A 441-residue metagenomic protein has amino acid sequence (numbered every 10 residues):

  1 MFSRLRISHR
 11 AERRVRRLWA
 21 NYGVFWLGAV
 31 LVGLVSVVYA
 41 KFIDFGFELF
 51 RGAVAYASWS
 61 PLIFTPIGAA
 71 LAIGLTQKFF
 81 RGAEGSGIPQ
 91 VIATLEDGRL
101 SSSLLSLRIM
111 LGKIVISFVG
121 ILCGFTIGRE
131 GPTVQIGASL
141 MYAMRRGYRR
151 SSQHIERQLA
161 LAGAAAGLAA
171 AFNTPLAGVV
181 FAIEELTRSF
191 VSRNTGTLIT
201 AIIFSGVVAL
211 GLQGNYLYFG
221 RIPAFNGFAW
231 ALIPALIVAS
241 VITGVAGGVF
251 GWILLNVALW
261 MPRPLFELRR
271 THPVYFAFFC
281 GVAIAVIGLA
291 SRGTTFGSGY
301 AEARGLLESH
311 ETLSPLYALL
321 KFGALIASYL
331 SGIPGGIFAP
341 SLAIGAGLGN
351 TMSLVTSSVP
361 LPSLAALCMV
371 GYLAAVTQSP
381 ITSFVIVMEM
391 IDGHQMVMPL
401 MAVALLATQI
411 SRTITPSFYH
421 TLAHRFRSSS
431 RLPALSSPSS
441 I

Functional and structural regions predicted by a protein language model:
M1-I441: Alpha-helical transmembrane segments and immediately membrane-proximal extracytoplasmic
